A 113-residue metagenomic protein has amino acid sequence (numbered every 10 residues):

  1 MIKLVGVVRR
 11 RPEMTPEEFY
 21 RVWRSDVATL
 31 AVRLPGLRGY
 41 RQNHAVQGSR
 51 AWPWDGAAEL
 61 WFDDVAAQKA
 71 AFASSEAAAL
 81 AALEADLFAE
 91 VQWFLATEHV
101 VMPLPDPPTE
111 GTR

Functional and structural regions predicted by a protein language model:
M1-R113: Macromolecular interaction modules
